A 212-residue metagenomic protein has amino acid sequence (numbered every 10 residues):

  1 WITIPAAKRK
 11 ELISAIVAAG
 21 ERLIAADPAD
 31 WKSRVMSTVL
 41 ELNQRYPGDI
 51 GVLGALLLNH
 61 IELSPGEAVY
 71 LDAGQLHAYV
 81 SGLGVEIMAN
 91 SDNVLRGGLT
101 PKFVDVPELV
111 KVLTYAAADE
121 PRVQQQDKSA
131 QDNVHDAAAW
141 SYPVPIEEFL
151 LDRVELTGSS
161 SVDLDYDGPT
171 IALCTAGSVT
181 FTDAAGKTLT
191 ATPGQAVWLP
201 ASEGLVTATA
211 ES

Functional and structural regions predicted by a protein language model:
W1-L42: Long, charge-rich alpha-helical interaction segments
P28-K32, M36-I50, V80-L83, S159-A185 (+1 more regions): Glycine- and acidic-residue-biased ligand/ion/polar-headgroup-sensing regions
S33-A68, Q75-V85, N90-V94: Short catalytic-site patches enriched in acidic/histidine residues that coordinate or position cofactors/metals
H60-A68, Q75-L76, D183-E203: Short acidic-glycine-tyrosine-enriched beta hairpin
E62, Y70, A78, E86-M88 (+3 more regions): Structured core elements
Q75-I87, T192, A201-S212: Ligand-binding loop in jelly-roll beta-barrel domains
G82-A138: C-terminal, non-catalytic macromolecule-binding modules
H135, E147-D167, P193, S202: Conserved short histidine dyad/triad with adjacent acidic residue
